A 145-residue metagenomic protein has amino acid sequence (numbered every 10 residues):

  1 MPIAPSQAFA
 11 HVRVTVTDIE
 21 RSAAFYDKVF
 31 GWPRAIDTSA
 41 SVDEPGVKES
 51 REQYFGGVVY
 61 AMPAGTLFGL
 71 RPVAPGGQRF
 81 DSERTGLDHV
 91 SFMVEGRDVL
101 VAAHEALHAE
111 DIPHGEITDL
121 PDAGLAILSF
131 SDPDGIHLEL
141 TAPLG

Functional and structural regions predicted by a protein language model:
M1-I3, F80-D81: Short helix-capping and inter-helix turn/linker motifs at the boundaries of alpha-helical repeat units
P2-P5, H104-G145: Vicinal oxygen chelate
S6, T15-L67: Core segments of cupin and vicinal oxygen chelate
A8-D18, V58-M62, R79-A106, A126-S131: Vicinal oxygen chelate
A23-A24, V101, L138: Alpha-helical elements of the RecA-like P-loop NTPase motor core of helicases
V42-V47, P75-F80, E116: A short, acidic/glycine-rich surface segment
G65-F68, Q78, D134-L138: Short, charged/polar, Gly/Pro-enriched secondary-structure boundary elements
R71-Q78, P143: Acetyl-CoA-dependent GNAT
